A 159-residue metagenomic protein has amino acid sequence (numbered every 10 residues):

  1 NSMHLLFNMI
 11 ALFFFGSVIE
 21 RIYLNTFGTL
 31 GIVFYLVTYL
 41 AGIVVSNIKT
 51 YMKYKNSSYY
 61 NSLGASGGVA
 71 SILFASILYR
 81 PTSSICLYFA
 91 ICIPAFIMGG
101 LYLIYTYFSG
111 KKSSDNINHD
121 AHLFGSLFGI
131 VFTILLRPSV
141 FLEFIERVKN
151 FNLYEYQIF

Functional and structural regions predicted by a protein language model:
N1-F159: A detector for small-residue-rich transmembrane helices and their helix-helix packing motifs
